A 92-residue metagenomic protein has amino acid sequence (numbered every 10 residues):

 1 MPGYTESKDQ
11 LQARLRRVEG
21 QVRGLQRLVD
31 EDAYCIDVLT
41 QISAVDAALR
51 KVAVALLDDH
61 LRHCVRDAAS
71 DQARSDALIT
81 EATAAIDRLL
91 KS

Functional and structural regions predicted by a protein language model:
M1-S92: Solvent-exposed interaction patches of small proteins and small membrane subunits
